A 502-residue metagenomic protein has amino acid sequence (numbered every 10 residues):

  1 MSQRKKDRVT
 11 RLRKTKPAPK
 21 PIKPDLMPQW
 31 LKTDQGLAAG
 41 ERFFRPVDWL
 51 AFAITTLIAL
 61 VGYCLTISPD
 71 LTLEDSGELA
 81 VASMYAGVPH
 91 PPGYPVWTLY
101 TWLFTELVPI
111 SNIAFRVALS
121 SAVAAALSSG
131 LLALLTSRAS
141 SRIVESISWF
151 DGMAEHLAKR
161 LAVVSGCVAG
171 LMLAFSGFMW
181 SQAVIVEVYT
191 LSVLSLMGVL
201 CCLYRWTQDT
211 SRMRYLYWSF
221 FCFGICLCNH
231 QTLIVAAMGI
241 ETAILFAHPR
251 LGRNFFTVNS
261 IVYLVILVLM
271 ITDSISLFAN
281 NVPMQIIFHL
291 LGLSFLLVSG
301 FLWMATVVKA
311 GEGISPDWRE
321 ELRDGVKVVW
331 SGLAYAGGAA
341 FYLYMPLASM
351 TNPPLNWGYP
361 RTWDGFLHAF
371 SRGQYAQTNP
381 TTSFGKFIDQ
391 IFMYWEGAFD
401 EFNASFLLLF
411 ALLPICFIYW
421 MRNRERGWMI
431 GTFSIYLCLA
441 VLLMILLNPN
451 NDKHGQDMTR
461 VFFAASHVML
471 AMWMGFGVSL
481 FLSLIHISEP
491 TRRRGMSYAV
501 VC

Functional and structural regions predicted by a protein language model:
S2-G62, L127-G130, M153-V168, H289-G337 (+1 more regions): Start-transfer (signal-anchor) and selected internal transmembrane alpha helices of multi-pass inner/ER membrane
F43-L73, L173-F175, H230, G332-N352 (+1 more regions): Transmembrane signal-anchor helices characteristic of membrane glycosylation enzymes that use polyprenol
M84, L131-L135, F175, M179 (+4 more regions): Specific aromatic-rich, kink-prone transmembrane helix
P95, P109-G130, L134-L135, I147-E155 (+5 more regions): Loop-to-helix entry region of an early transmembrane alpha helix in multi-pass inner-membrane enzymes
T101-V108, V117-L132, S137-S140, V144 (+4 more regions): Transmembrane alpha-helices of multi-pass, membrane-embedded glycan-processing enzymes that use lipid-linked
S140, E145, A154-R160, A183 (+5 more regions): Membrane-interface transmembrane helices that cradle and orient dolichyl/undecaprenyl
Y189, I234, A243-A247, N254-R424 (+2 more regions): Transmembrane-lumen/periplasm boundary regions of multi-pass, lipid-linked membrane glycan transferases
S483-V500: Residue-level detector of conserved catalytic or cofactor/ligand-binding positions in enzyme active sites
